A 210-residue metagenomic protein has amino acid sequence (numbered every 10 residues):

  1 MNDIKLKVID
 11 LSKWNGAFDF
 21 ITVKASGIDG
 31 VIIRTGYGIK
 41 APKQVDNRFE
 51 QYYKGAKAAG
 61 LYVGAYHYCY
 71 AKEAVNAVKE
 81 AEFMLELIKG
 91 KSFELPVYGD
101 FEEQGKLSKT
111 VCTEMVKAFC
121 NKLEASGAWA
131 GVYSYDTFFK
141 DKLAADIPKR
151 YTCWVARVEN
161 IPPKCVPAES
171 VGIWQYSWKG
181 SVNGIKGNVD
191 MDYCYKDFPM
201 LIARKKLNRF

Functional and structural regions predicted by a protein language model:
M1-C120, E124-W129: Substrate-binding cleft of extracellular glycoside hydrolase catalytic domains
M1-N15, T22-A25, A144-F210: Functionally critical loop-and-helix segments that line ligand-binding/catalytic clefts of soluble enzyme domains
G38, Q104, T137-F138, N160 (+1 more regions): Short, solvent-exposed loop/turn segments at secondary-structure junctions
K40, K72, F139, P162 (+1 more regions): Flexible, glycine-rich phosphate/dinucleotide-binding loops and adjacent beta-alpha linkers at cofactor/substrate
E50, G64, G131-Y133, W174 (+1 more regions): Intrinsically disordered, low-complexity segments enriched in small/polar residues
H67, S134, R157: Short beta-strand/turn micro-motifs composed of small residues that flank or help shape donor/cofactor-binding pockets
K79, F138-P148: Glycine-rich, charge-decorated loop segments at or immediately adjacent to ligand/cofactor-binding or catalytic sites
G127-F139: Aromatic-lined carbohydrate-recognition surfaces of secreted/lumenal glycan-active proteins
